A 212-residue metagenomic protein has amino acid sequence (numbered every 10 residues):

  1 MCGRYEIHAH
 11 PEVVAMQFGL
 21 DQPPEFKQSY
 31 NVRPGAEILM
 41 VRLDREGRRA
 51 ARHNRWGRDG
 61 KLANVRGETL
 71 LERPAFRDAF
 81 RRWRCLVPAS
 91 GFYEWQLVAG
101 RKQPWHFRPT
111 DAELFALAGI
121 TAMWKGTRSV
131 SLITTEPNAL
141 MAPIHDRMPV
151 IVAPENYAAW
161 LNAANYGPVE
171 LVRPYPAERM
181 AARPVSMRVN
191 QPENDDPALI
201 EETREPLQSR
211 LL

Functional and structural regions predicted by a protein language model:
M1-L212: Short linear sequence motif anchored by a di-proline
